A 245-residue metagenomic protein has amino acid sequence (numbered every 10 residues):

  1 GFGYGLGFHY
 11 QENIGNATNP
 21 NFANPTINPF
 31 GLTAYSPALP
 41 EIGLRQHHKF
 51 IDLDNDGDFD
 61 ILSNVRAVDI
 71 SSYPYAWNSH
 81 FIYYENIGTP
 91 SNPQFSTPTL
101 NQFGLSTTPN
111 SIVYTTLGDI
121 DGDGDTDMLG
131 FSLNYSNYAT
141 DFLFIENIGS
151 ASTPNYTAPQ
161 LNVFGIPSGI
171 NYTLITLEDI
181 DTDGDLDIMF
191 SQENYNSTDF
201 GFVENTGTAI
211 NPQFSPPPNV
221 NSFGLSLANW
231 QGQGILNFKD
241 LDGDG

Functional and structural regions predicted by a protein language model:
G1-G3, I61-V65, M128-L133, I188-Q192: Hydrophobic beta-strand segments that make up the repeating blades of beta-propeller and related beta-repeat
Y4-G5, R66-S72, L133-Y138, E193-S197: Short glycine/acidic-enriched loop and turn motifs that connect beta-strands
G5, G43-R45, N78, I112 (+4 more regions): Short coil/loop residues immediately preceding or within conserved phosphate-binding loops of NTP-utilizing enzyme
G7-Y10, H80-I82, D141-F144, D199-V203: A short loop-to-beta-strand structural motif that recurs across blades of beta-propeller domains
E12-I42, E85-N110, E146-I170, E204-Q231: Blade-edge motifs of beta-propeller repeat domains
I14-G15, D52-D58, I87, G118-D121 (+5 more regions): Calcium-coordinating acidic loop motifs
E41-Q46, N64, V68, W77 (+1 more regions): Beta-propeller domains
Q46-L53, N64, V113-I120, T173-I180 (+1 more regions): Beta-propeller blade termini
